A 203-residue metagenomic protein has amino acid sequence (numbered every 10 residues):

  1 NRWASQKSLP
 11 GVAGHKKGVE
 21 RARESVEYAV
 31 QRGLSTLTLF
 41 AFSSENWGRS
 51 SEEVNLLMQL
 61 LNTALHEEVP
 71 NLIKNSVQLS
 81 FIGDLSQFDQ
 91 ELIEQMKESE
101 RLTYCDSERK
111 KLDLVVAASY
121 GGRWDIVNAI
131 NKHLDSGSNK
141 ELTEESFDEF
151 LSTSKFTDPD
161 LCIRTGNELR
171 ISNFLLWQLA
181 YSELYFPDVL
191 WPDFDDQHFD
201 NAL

Functional and structural regions predicted by a protein language model:
N1-L203: Flexible, compositionally biased loop and terminal segments
